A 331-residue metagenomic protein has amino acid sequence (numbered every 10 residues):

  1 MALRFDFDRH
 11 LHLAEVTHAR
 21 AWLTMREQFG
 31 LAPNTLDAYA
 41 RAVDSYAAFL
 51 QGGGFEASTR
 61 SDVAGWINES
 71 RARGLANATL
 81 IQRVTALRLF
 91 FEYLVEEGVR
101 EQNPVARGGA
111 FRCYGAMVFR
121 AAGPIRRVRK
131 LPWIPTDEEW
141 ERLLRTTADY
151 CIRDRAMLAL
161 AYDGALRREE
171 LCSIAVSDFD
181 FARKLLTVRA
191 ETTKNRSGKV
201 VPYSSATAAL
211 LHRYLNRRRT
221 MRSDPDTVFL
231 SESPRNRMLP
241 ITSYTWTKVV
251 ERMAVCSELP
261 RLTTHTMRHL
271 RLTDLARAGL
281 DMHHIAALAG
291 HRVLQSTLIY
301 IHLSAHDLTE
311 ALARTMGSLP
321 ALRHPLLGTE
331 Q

Functional and structural regions predicted by a protein language model:
M1-Q331: Conserved catalytic core of the tyrosine transesterase superfamily
